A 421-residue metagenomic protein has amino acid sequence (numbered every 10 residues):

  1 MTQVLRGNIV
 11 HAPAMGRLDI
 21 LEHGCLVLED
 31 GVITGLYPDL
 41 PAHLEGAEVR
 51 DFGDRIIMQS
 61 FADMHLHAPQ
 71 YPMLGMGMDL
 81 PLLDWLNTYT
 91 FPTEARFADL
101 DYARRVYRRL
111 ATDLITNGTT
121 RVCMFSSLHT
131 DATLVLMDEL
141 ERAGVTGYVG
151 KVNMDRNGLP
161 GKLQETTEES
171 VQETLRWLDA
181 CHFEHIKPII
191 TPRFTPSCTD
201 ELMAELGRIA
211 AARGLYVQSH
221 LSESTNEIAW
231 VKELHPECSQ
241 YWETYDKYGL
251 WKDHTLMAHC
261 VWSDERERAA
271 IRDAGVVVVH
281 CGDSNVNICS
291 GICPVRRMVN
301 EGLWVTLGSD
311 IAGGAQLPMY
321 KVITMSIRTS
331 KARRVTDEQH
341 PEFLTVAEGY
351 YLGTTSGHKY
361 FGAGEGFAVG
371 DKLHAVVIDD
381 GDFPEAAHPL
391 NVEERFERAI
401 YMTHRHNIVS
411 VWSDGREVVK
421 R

Functional and structural regions predicted by a protein language model:
M1-L44, I56: N-terminal metal-binding scaffold of metallo-dependent hydrolase/deaminase domains
T2-G7, H43-W85, R108, I115-T116: Replace "His-x-His-based motif
N8, L26, G31, D54 (+14 more regions): Divalent metal-coordination and catalytic microenvironments
A14, K372-R421: C-terminal cap of metal-dependent C-N hydrolases
I57, L74-V145, S170-F183: Alpha-helical scaffold segments that flank or form the walls of functional sites
P72-R105, K151-E165, S224-K252, V277 (+1 more regions): Active-site gating loops and adjacent loop-to-helix segments of metal-dependent hydrolytic enzymes
D131-C260: Metal-coordinating catalytic core of metallo-dependent amide/deamination hydrolases
K247-H254, R296-P384: His/Asp/Glu-enriched, well-ordered alpha-helical/loop segment that forms or immediately abuts the divalent-metal
